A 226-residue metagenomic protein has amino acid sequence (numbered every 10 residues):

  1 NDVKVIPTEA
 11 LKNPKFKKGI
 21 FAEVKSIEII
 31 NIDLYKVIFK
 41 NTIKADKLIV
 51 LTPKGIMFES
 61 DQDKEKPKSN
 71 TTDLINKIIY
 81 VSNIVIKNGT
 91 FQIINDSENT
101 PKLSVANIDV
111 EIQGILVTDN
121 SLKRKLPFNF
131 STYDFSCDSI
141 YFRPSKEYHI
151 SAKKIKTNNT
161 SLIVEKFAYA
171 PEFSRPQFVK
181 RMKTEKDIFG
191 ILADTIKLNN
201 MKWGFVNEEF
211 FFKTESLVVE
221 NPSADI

Functional and structural regions predicted by a protein language model:
N1-D61, T71-S97, S104, Q113-F167 (+1 more regions): Flexible beta-edge/linker motif
K64-P67: A short alpha->loop->secondary-structure connector
V105, S174-R175: Extended alpha-helical scaffold regions
V110: Conserved beta-strand/loop element in small beta-rich adapter and peptidoglycan-binding domains
A170-E172: Surface-exposed helix/loop patches within compact recognition domains
